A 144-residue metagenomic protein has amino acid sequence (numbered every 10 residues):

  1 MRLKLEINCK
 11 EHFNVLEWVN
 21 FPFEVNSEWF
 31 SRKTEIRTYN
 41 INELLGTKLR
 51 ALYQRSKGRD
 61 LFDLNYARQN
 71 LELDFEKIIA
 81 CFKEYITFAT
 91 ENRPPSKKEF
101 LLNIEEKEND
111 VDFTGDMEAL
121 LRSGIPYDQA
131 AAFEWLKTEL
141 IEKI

Functional and structural regions predicted by a protein language model:
M1-I144: Structured mid-to-C-terminal alpha-helical surface segments
